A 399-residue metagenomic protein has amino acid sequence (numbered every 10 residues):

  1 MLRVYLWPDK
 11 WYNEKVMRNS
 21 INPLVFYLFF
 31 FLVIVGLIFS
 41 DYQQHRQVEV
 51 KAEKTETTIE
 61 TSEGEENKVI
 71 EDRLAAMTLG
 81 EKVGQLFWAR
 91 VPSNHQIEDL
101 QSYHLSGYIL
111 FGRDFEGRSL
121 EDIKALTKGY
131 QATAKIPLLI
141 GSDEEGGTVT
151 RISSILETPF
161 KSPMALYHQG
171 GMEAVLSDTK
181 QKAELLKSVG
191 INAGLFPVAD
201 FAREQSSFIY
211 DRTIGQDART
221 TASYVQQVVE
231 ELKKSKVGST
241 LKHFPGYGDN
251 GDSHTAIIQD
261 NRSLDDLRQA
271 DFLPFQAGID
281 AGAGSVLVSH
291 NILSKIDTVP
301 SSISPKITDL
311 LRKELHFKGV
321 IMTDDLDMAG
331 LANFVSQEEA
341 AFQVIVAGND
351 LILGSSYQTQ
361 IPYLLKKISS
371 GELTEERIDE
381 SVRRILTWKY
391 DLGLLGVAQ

Functional and structural regions predicted by a protein language model:
Y5-P8, Y12-N13: Short, positively charged and aromatic/hydrophobic N-terminal segments
R18-I140, E144-S154: N-terminal hydrophobic targeting/anchoring segments and the immediately downstream early-domain regions of hydrolases
I59-E60, A89, L110-R118, P163-L176 (+7 more regions): Second-shell loop/turn segments in exported
T78, E116-T127, S223-K366, E372-R377 (+1 more regions): Second-shell residues forming the walls of enzyme active-site clefts
V83-V91, S106-L110, L138-E144, A193-P197 (+6 more regions): Hydrophobic faces of well-ordered beta-strands that scaffold small-molecule active sites in alpha/beta enzyme cores
V91-Q101, V175-L185, Q269-P274, V335-A341: Short, acidic/polar
Q131-E157, D178-A199, T221-G246: Glycine-rich, aromatic-flanked loop segments that form ligand/cofactor-binding clefts across common enzyme folds
F201-S206: Short, conserved phosphate-binding/catalytic loop or strand-edge motifs used in phosphoryl-/nucleotidyl-transfer
